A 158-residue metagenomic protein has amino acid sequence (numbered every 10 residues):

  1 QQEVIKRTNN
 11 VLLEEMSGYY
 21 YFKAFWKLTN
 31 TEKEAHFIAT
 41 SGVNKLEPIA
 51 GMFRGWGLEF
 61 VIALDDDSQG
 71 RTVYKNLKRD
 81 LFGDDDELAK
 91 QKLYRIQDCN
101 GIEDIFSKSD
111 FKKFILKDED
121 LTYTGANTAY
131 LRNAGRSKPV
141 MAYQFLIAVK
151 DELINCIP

Functional and structural regions predicted by a protein language model:
Q1-P158: Acidic, Mg2+-coordinating catalytic modules of nucleic-acid enzymes
